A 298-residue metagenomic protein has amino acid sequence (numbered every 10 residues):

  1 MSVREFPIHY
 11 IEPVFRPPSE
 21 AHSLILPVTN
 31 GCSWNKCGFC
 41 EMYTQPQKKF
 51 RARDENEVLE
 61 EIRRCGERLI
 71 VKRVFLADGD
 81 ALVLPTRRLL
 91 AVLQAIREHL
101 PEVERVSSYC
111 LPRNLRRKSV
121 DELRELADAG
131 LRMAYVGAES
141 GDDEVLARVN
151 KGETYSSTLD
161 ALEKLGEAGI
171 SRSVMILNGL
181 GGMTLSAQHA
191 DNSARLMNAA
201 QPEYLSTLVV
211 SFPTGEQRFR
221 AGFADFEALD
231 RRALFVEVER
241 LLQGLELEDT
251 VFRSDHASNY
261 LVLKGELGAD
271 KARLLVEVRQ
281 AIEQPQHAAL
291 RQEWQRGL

Functional and structural regions predicted by a protein language model:
M1-E20, R195-L298: Auxiliary Fe-S-binding modules of radical SAM enzymes
E12-E57: Canonical Radical SAM [4Fe-4S] cluster-binding loop centered on the CxxxCxxC motif and its immediate flanking residues
L24-L26, V74, E104-S108, A134-V136 (+3 more regions): Hydrophobic faces of well-ordered beta-strands that scaffold small-molecule active sites in alpha/beta enzyme cores
C32, C40, V58, L76 (+5 more regions): Conserved, mostly hydrophobic/aromatic
K48, D143-R148, E216-Q217, L261-L263: A short acidic, helix-capping loop that chelates divalent metal ions and anchors anionic groups
C65-E167, E246: Conserved SAM/AdoMet-binding glycine-rich loop
R113, G141-V145, L165-H189, L208-G215 (+1 more regions): Conserved strand-turn element in the central/C-terminal portion of the radical SAM core barrel that lines
D121-L123, G181-A199: Catalytic cores of alpha/beta
